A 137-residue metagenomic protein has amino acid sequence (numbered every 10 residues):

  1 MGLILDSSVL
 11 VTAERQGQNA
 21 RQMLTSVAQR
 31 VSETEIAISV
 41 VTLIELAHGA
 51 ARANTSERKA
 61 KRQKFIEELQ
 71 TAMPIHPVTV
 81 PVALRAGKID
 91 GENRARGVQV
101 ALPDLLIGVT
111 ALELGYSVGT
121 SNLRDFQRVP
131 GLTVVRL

Functional and structural regions predicted by a protein language model:
M1-G2, G108-L137: Acidic, PIN/NYN-like endoribonuclease modules and their adjacent C-terminal/linker elements
M1-I38, A51-E67: Short, well-structured N-terminal submotif of metal-dependent ribonuclease cores
L5-D6, S39, V100-A101, N122: Histidine- and aromatic-rich ligand-binding microenvironments
S8, A47, K64, L105-L106 (+1 more regions): Active-site phosphate/pyrophosphate-handling residues
L10, L43-L46, A83, F126: A generic structural signal for short hydrophobic patches within well-formed alpha-helices
T12-E14, M23, G49, A86 (+2 more regions): Residues that scaffold the ATP/ADP-binding catalytic core of kinase and kinase-like folds
S39-V41, V78-V80, S121, L137: Conserved beta-strand termini and adjacent loop/short-helix elements that scaffold enzyme active sites in alpha/beta
H48-A51, A72-G119: Active-site neighborhoods of divalent-metal-dependent phosphate/nucleic-acid chemistry enzymes
